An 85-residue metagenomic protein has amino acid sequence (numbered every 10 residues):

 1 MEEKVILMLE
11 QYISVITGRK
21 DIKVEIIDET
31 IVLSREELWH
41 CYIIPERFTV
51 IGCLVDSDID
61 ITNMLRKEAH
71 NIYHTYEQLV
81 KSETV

Functional and structural regions predicted by a protein language model:
M1-D28, D56-K67: Negatively charged, low-complexity tracts enriched in Asp/Glu with abundant Ser/Thr
E3, Y42-I44, F48, Q78 (+1 more regions): Generic detection of short hydrophobic beta-strand segments and adjacent strand-loop junctions
S14-K20, F48, H74-E77: Structural alpha-beta junctions
I27-T30, R47: Ser/Thr- and Asn-enriched, surface-exposed coil loops between beta-strands
I31-R35: Short linear proline/tyrosine/threonine-rich motifs used for host-factor recruitment and membrane trafficking/assembly
E37-K67: Intrinsically disordered, low-complexity regulatory segments enriched in Ser/Thr/Pro and charged residues
S57-V85: Intrinsically disordered, low-complexity regulatory regions enriched in serine/threonine/proline and acidic residues
